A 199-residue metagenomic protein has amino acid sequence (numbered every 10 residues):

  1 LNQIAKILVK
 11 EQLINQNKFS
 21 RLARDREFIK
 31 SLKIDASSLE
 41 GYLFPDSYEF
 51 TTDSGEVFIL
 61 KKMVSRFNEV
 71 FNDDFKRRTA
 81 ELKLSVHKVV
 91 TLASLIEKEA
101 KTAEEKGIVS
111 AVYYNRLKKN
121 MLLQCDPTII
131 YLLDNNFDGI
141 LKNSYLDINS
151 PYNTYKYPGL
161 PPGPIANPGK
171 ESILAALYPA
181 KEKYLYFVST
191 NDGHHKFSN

Functional and structural regions predicted by a protein language model:
L1-E11: Membrane-embedded segments
L1-N2, R21-R26: Acidic helix-start/capping segments at beta-turn-to-alpha-helix junctions
L13-I14, S20, F28-N199: Bacterial extracytoplasmic/cell-wall-associated proteins, especially those involved in peptidoglycan
